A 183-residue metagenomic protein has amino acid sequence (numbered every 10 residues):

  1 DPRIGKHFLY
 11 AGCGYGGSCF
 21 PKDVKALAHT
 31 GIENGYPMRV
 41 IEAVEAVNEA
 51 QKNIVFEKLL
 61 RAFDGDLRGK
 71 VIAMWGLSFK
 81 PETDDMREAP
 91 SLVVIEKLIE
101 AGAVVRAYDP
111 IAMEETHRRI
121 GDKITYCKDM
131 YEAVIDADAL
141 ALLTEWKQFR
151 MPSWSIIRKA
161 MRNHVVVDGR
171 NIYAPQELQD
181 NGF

Functional and structural regions predicted by a protein language model:
D1-F183: Structural/interface elements that position substrates and couple domains in central-metabolism enzymes
